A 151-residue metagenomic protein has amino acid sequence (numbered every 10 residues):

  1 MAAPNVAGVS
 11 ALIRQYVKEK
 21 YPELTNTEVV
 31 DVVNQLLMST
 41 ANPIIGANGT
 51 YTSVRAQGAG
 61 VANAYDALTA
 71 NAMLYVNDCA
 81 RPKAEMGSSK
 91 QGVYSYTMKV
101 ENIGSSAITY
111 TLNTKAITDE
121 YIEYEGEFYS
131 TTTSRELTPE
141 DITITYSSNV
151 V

Functional and structural regions predicted by a protein language model:
M1-G49: Hydrolase catalytic cores
A2-A3, E23-T27, V54-Q57, A84-S89 (+2 more regions): Hydrophobic alpha-helical scaffolding
A2-N5, G60, Y94-Y96, S106-Y110 (+1 more regions): Structural beta-strand/beta-sheet cores of well-ordered domains, especially the beta-sheet scaffolds that support
P4, L12, Y16, M38-T40 (+3 more regions): Generic beta-strand/beta-sheet core signal
T25-L37, T52-Q57, S130-D141: Glycine-rich, flexible loop segments associated with nucleotide phosphate handling
Q35-D78: Secreted, periplasmic, or luminal enzymes acting at the cell surface/secretory milieu
A64-S105: Beta-sheet-dominated interaction scaffolds and their linkers
M73-K83, S105-V151: Surface-exposed binding patches on compact interaction domains or structured appendages
